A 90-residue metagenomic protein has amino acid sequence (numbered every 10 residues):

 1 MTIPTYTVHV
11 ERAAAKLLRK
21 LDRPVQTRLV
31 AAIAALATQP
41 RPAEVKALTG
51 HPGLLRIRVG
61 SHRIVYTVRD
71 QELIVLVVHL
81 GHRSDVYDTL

Functional and structural regions predicted by a protein language model:
M1-H9, A13-K16, K20, P24-T27 (+2 more regions): Enriched for short, Lys/Arg-rich terminal
I33-I57: A short, surface-exposed loop/turn module that caps and links secondary-structure elements
